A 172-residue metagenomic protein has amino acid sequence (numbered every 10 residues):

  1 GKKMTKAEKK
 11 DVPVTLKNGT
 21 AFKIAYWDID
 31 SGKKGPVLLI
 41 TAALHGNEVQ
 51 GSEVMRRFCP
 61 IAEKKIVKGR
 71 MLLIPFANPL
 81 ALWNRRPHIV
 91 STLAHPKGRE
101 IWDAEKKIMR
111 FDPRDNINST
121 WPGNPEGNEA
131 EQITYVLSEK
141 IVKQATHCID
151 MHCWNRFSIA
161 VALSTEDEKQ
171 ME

Functional and structural regions predicted by a protein language model:
G1-E172: Structured catalytic-domain cores with a bias toward divalent-metal coordination
